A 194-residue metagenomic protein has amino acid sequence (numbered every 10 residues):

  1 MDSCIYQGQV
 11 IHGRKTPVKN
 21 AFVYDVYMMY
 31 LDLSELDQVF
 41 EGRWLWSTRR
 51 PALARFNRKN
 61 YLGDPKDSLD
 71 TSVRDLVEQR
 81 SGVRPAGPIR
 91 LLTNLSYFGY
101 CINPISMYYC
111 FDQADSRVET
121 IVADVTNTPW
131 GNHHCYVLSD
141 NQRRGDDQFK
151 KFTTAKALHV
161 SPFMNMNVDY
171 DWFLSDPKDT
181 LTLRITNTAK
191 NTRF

Functional and structural regions predicted by a protein language model:
M1-F194: Mature, function-bearing regions of proteins
